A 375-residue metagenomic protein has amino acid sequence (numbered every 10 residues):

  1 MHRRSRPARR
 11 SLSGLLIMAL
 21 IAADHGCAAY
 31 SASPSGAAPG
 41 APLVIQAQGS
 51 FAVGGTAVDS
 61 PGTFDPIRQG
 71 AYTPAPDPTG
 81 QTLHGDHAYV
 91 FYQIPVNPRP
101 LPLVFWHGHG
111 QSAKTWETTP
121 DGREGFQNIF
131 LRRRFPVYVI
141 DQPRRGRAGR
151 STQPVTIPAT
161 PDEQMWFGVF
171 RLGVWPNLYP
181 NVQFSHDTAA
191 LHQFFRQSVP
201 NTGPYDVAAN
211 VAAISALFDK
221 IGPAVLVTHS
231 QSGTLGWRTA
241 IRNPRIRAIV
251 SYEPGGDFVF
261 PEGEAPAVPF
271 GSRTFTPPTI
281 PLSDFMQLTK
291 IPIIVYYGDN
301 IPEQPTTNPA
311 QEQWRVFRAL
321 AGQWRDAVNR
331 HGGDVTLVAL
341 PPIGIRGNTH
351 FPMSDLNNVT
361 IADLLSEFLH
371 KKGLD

Functional and structural regions predicted by a protein language model:
P34-P98: N-terminal cap/lid segment of alpha/beta-hydrolase-fold proteins
P100-G108: Short beta-strand element of the alpha/beta-hydrolase
H107-S112, W116-T119: Active-site glycine-rich loops that stabilize anionic/oxyanionic intermediates across multiple enzyme folds
R123-A148: Conserved alpha/beta-hydrolase
P204, A208-V225: Conserved acidic catalytic loop of the alpha/beta-hydrolase fold
V227-G236: Gly/Ala-rich beta-loop-alpha elbow adjacent to hydrolase catalytic centers
G256-H331, T336: The feature captures the conserved acid-bearing segment of alpha/beta-hydrolase catalytic domains
F351-D375: Catalytic active-site module of serine/aspartate enzymes centered on a nucleophile-bearing elbow/loop
